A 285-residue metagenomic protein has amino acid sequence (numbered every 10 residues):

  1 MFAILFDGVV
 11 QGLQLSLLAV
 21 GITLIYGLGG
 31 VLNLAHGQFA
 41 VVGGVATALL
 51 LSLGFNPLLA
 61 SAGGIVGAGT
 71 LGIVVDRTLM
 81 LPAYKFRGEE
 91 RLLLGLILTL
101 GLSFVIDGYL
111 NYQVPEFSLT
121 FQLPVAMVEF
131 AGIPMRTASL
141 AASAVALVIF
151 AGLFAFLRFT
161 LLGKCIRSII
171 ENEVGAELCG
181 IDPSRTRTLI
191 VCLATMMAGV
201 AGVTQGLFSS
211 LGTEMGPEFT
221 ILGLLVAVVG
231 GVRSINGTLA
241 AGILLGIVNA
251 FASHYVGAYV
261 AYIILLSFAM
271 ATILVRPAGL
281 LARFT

Functional and structural regions predicted by a protein language model:
M1-L18, A46, L58-A60, R87-L96 (+3 more regions): Membrane-interfacial amphipathic/re-entrant helices at transmembrane-helix boundaries
M1-Q11, F156-L157, L161, I190-R233 (+1 more regions): Inter-helical junctions in multi-pass inner-membrane proteins, predominant in energy-converting antiporter-like
F2-L51, M80-E90, G231-I235: Single transmembrane alpha-helix segments in multi-pass membrane proteins
F55-L102, A241-L245, R276-P277: Alpha-helical transmembrane segments within multi-pass membrane transporters and channels
P82-A83, R91-F159, T186-L189, V256 (+1 more regions): Transmembrane helix-bundle core of multi-pass membrane transporters and related energy-transducing complexes
A83-Y109, G216-V228, G257-R276: Pore- or pathway-lining transmembrane helices of multi-pass membrane proteins that form conduits for solutes/ions
Q113, E177-L178, D182-R185, V256-T285: Cytosolic-side transmembrane-helix boundaries in multi-pass membrane proteins
P134-L211, I235-A241: Helix-loop-helix "hairpin" substructures at the membrane interface of multi-pass membrane proteins
